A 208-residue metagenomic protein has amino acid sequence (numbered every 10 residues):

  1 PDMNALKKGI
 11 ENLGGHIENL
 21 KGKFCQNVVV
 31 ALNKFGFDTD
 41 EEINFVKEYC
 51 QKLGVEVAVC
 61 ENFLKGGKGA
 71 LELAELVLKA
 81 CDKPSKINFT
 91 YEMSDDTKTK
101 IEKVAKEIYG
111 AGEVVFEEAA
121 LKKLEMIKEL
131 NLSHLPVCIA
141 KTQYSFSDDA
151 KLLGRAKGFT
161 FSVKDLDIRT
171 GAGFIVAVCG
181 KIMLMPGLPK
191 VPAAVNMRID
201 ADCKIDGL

Functional and structural regions predicted by a protein language model:
D2-L208: P-loop NTP-binding site
